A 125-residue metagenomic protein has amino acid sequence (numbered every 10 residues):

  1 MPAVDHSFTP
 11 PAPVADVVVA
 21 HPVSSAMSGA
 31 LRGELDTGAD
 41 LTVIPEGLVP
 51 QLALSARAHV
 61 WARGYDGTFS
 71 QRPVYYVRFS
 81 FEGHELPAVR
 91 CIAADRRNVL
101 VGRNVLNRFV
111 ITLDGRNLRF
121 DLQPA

Functional and structural regions predicted by a protein language model:
M1-A125: Pepsin/retropepsin-fold aspartyl endopeptidases
